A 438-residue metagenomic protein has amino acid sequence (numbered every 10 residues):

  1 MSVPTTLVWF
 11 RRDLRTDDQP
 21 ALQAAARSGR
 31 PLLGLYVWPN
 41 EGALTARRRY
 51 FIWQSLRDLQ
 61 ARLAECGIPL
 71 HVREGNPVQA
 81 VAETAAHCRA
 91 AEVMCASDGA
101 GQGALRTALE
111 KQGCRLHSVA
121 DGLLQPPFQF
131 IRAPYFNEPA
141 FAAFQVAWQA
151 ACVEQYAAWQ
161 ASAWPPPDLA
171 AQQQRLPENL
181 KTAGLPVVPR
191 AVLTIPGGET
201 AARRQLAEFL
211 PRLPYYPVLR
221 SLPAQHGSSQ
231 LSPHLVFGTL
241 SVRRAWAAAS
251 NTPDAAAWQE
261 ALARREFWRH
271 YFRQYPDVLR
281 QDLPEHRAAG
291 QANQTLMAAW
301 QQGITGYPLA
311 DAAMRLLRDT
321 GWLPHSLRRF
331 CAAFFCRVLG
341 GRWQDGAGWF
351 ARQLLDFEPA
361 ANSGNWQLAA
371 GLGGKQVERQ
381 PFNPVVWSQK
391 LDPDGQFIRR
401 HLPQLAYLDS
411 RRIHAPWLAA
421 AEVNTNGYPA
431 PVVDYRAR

Functional and structural regions predicted by a protein language model:
M1-Q160, D254, R315, A361-N365 (+1 more regions): Trp/Phe/Arg-rich N-terminal binding region typifying the photolyase-homology
V8-W9, A46-R47, V218, W300 (+1 more regions): Short, contiguous strand/loop micro-motifs
D17, F51, S55, G198-A201 (+3 more regions): Soluble or luminal CAZymes and related metallo-dependent hydrolases
Y135-H286, S388-D392, Q396-R438: Glycine/tryptophan-enriched, flexible segments
H226-S410: Active-site-proximal binding-pocket segments
